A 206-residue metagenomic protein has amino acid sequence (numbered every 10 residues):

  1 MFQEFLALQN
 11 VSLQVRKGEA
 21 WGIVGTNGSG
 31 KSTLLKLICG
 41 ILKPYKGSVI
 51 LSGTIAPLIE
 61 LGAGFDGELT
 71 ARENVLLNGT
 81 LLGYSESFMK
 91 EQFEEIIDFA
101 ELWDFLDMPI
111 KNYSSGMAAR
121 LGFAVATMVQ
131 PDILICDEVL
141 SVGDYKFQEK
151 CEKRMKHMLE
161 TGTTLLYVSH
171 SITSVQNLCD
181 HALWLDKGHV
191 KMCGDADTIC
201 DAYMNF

Functional and structural regions predicted by a protein language model:
V24-T26: The feature captures the beta-strand-to-loop junction immediately N-terminal to the Walker
L76, F88-F105: Conserved ABC ATPase "signature" region
T127-C136, V142: A short, proline-enriched helix->beta-strand linker immediately N-terminal to the Walker B motif in ABC-type P-loop
S169-H170: H-loop/switch region of ABC-family ATPase nucleotide-binding domains
L178-D195, Y203: H-loop (His-switch) and adjacent beta-strand-loop-beta switch element of ABC-type ATPase nucleotide-binding domains
